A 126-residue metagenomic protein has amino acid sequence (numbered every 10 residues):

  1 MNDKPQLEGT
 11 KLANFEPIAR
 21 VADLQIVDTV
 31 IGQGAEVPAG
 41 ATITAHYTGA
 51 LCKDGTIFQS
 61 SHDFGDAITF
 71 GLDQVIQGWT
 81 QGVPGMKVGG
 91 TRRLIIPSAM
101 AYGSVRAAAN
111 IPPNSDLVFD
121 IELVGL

Functional and structural regions predicted by a protein language model:
M1-L126: Cross-family detector of peptidyl-prolyl cis-trans isomerase
